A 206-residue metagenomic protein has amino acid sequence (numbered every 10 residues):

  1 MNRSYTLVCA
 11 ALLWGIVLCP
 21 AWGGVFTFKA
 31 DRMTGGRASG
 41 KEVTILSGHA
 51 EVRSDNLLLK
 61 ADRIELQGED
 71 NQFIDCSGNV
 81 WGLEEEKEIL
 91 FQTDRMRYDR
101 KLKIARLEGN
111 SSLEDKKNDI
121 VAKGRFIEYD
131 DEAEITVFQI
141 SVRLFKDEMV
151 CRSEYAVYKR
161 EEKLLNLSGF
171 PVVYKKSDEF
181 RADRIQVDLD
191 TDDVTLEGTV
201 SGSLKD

Functional and structural regions predicted by a protein language model:
M1-D206: Mature-chain termini and adjacent capping regions
